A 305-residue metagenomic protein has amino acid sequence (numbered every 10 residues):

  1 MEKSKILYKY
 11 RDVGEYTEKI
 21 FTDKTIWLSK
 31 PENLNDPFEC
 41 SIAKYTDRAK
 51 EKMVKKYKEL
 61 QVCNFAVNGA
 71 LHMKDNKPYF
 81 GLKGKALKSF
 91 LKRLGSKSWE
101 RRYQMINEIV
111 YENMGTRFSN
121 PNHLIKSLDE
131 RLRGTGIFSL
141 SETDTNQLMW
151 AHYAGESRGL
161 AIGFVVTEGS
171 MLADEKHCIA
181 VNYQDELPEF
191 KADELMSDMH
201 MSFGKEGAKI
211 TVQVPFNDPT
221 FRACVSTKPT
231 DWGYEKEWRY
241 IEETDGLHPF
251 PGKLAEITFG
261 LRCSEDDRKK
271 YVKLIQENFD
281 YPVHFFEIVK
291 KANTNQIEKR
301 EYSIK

Functional and structural regions predicted by a protein language model:
M1-K305: Partner-binding and oligomerization surfaces adjacent to conserved cores of proteins that assemble macromolecular
